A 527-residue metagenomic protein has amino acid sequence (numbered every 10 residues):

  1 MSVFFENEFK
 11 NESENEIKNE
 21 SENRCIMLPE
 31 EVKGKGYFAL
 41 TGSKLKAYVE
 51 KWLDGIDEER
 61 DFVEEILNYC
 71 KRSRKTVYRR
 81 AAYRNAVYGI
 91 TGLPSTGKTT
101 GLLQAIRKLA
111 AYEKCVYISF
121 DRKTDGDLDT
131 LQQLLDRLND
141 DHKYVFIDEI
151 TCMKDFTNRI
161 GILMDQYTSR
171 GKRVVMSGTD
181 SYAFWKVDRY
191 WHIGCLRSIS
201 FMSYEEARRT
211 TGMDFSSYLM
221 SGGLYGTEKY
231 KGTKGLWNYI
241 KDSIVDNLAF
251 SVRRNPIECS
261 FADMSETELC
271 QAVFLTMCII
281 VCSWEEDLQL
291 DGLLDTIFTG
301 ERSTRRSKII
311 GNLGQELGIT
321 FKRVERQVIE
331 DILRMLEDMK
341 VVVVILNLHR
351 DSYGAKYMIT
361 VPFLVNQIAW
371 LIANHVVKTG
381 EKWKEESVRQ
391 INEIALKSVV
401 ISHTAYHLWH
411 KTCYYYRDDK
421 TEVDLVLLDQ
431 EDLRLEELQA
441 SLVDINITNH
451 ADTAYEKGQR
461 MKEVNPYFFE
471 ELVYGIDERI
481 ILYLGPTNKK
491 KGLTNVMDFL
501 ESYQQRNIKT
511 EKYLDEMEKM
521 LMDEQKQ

Functional and structural regions predicted by a protein language model:
S2-E8, K18-A47, K51, L346-L348 (+1 more regions): A cross-kingdom feature that marks ATP-driven nucleic-acid transaction machinery
Y83-L102: Walker A/P-loop nucleotide-binding motif
T99-E113: P-loop NTPase Walker A phosphate-binding motif
K114-D140: Short glycine-rich substrate-engagement loop in P-loop NTPases that contacts/grips substrate
L138-F156: Conserved P-loop NTPase "ATPase switch" module shared by AAA+ and STAND
D148, G171-D180: Structural recognition of the conserved hydrophobic beta-strand(s) that form the central parallel beta-sheet of P-loop
G178-T179, F184-D295: Interdomain motor-coupling "hinge/lid" segment immediately C-terminal to the ATP-binding subdomain of NTP-driven enzymes
D246-V423, L427-D429: Accessory nucleic acid-recognition modules appended to NTPase machines
